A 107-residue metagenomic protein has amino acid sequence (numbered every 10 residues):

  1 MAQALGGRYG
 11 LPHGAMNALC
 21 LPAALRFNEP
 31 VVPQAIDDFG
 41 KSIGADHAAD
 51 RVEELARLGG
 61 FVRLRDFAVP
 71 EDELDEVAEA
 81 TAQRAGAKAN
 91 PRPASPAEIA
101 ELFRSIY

Functional and structural regions predicted by a protein language model:
M1-A2, Y9, N90: Short, flexible coil/turn micro-motifs enriched in small/turn-prone residues
A2, L21, V52, A56 (+2 more regions): Short alpha-helical scaffolding segments that buttress acidic/His motifs in well-ordered protein cores
L5-E73: Gly/Pro-rich interdomain helix-loop hinge
D72-Y107: Short, amphipathic C-terminal "tail helix"
